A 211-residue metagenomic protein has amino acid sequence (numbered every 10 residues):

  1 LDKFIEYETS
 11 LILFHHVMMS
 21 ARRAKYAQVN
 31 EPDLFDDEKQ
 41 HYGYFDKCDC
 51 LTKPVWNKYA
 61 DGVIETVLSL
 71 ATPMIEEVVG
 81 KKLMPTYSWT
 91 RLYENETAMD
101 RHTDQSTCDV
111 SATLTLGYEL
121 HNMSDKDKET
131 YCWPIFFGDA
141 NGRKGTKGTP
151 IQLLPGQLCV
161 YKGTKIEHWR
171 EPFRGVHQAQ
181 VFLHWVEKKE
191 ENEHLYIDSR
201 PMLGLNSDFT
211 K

Functional and structural regions predicted by a protein language model:
L1-V78: Non-heme Fe(II)/2-oxoglutarate
V78-V79, L116: A broad structural signal for alpha-helix termini and local helix breaks/kinks
G80-W89: A short coil-to-beta-strand element that immediately follows conserved catalytic motifs
L92: Conserved active-site beta-strand element of glycosyltransferases/polysaccharide synthases
N95-K165, H177-Q180, V186-P201: Catalytic core of non-heme Fe(II) oxygenases with the double-stranded beta-helix
R170-G175: Short proline/glycine-enriched turn/loop segments at secondary-structure junctions
R200-K211: C-terminal helix/juxtamembrane-tail motif
